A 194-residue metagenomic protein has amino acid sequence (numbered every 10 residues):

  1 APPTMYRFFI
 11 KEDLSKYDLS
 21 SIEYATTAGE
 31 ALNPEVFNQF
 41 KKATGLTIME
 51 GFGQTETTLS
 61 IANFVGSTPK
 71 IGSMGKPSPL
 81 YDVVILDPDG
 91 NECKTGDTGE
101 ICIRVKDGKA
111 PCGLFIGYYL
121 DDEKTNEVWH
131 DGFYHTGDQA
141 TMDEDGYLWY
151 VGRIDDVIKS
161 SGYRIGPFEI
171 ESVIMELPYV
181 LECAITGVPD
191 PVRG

Functional and structural regions predicted by a protein language model:
A1, I10-K70, D82: Gly/Ser/Thr-rich phosphate-binding loop
P2, I103, P111, K124 (+1 more regions): AMP-binding/adenylate-forming catalytic core of the ANL superfamily
G29, G53, G75, D138 (+1 more regions): Active-site glycine-centered loops adjacent to acidic/histidine catalytic or metal-binding residues that shape
I61-V65, L86-D87, I103-R104: Short beta-strand-to-turn element immediately C-terminal to the catalytic PLP-Schiff-base lysine in fold type I
P77-L80, N91-E127, I165: Conserved ATP/PPi-binding loop(s) of AMP-dependent carboxylate-activating enzymes
L80-Y81, D131, T136-G137, L181: Short loop/turn microsegments at loop-to-beta-strand junctions
L86-D87, T95, T136, M142: Hydrophobic alpha-helical segments, especially N-terminal targeting/anchoring helices
D87-D89, T98, E144-D145, Y179: Residue-level recognition of short loop/turn positions
